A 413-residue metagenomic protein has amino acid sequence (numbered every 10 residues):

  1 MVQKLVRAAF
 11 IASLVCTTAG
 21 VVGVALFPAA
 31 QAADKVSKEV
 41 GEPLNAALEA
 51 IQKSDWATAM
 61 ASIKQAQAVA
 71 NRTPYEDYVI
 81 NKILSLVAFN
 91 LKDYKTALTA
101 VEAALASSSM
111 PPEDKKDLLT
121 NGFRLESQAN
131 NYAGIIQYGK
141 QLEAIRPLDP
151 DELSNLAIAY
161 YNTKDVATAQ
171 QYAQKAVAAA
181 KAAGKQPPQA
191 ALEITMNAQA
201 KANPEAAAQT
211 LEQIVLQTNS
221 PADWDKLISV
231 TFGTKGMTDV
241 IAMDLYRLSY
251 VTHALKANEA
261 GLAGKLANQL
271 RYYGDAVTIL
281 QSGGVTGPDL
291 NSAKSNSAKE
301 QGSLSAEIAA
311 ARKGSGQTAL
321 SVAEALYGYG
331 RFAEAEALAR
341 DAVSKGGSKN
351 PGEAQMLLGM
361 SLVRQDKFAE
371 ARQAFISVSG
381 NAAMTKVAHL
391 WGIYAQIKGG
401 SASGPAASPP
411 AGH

Functional and structural regions predicted by a protein language model:
V2-V6, F10, L14, V21-E102 (+3 more regions): N-terminal leader/linker segments that initiate helical-solenoid repeat arrays
V36-N45, P74-N81, P111-N121, I145-N155 (+9 more regions): Generic helix N-cap/helix-start motif at coil->alpha-helix transitions
E42-T58, Q317-E334: Alpha-helical segment of the N-proximal tetratricopeptide repeat
A50, A88, E126, Y160 (+6 more regions): Residue at a conserved register position within TPR or TPR-like alpha-solenoid repeats
K53, L91, A129, T163 (+6 more regions): Structural motif corresponding to the intra-repeat A-B loop/turn of tetratricopeptide repeats
I63-Q65, K95-L105, Y132-E143, A167-A179 (+8 more regions): Alpha-helical repeat scaffolds
D289-A325, A337: Flexible internal linker/loop segments at domain or repeat junctions
A319-H413: C-terminal soluble interaction/assembly domains
